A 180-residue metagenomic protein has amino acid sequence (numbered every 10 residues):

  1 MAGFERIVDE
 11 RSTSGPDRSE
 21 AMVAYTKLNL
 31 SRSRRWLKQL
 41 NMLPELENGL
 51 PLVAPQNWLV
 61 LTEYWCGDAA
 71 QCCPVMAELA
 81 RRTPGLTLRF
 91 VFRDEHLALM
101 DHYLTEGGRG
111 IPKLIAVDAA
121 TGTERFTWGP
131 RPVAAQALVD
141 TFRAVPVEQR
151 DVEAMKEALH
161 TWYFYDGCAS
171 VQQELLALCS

Functional and structural regions predicted by a protein language model:
M1-Q56, E78, R82-G85, D101-R109 (+1 more regions): Non-globular targeting/processing and membrane-anchoring segments
W58-Y64, M76, P84-M100, V117: Thiol-based oxidoreductase modules, predominantly thioredoxin-like and allied folds used for disulfide exchange
Y64-Q71: Conserved redox-active cysteine motifs that mediate thiol-disulfide chemistry, especially di-cysteine Cys-X(1-2)-Cys
Q71-C72, F126: A short secondary-structure junction signal
C73, A77-A80, I111-I115: Short, well-ordered alpha-helical packing segments
